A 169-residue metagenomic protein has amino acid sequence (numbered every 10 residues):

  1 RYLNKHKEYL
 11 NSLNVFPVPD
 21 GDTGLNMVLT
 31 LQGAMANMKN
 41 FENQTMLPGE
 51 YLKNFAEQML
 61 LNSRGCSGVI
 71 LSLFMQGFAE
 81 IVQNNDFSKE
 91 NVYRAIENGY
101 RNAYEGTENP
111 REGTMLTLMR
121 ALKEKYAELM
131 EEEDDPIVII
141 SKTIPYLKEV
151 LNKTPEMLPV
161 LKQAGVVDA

Functional and structural regions predicted by a protein language model:
R1-A169: N-terminal loops that bind phosphate or other acidic moieties and the adjacent beta-alpha structural core
